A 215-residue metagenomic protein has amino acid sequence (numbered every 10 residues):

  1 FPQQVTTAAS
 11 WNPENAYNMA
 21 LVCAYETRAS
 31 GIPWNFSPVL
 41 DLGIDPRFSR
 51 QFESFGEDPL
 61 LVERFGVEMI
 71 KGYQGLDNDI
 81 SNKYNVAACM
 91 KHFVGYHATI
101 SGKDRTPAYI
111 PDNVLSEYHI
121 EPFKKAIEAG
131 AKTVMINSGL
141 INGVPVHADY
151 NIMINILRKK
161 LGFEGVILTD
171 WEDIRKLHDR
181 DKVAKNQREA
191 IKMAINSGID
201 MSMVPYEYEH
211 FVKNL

Functional and structural regions predicted by a protein language model:
F1-L215: Glycoside hydrolase catalytic-domain context in secreted enzymes
